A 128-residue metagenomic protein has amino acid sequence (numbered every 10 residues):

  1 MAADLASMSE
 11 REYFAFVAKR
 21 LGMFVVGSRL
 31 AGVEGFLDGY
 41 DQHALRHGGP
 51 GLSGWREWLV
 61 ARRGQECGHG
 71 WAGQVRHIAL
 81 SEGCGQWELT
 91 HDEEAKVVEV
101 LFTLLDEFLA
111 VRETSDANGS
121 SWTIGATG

Functional and structural regions predicted by a protein language model:
M1-D41: Short terminal alpha-helical segments
Y13, A18, L52-V60, G125-A126: Terminal leader/tail segments of proteins
G22, D41-Q42, G64, A110: Residue-level marker of positions within ordered structural domains that often coincide with functionally constrained
V26-L30, A44-S53, G68, T114-N118: Short, solvent-exposed secondary-structure capping/transition elements
F36-G39, H43, Q74-H77, T123: Intrinsically disordered, low-complexity, compositionally biased regions/tails
L45-F108: Amphipathic protein-protein interaction modules
D106-N118, W122-G128: Long protein-protein interaction modules used by eukaryotic assembly/scaffold proteins
